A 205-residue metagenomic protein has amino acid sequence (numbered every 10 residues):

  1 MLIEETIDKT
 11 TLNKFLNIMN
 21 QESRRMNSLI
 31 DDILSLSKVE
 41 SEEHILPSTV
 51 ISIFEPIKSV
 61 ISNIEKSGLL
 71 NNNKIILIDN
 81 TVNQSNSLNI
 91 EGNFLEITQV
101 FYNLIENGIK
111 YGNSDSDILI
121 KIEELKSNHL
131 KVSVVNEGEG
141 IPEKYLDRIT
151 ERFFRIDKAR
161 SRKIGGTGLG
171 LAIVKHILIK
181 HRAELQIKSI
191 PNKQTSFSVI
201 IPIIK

Functional and structural regions predicted by a protein language model:
I7, T11, S41-L46, S85-G92: Conserved micro-motifs of the catalytic ATP-binding
Q21-M26: Short alpha-helical segment of the dimerization/phosphotransfer core of two-component systems
P47-E65, T81: A conserved beta-strand-to-alpha-helix junction within the catalytic ATP-binding
S67-Q84: Short conserved segments within the C-terminal catalytic ATPase subdomain
G108-I109: Short helix-loop "hinge" at the ATP-lid/N-box region of the Bergerat-fold HATPase_c
I141-F153, K175: Short conserved segment of the HATPase_c
